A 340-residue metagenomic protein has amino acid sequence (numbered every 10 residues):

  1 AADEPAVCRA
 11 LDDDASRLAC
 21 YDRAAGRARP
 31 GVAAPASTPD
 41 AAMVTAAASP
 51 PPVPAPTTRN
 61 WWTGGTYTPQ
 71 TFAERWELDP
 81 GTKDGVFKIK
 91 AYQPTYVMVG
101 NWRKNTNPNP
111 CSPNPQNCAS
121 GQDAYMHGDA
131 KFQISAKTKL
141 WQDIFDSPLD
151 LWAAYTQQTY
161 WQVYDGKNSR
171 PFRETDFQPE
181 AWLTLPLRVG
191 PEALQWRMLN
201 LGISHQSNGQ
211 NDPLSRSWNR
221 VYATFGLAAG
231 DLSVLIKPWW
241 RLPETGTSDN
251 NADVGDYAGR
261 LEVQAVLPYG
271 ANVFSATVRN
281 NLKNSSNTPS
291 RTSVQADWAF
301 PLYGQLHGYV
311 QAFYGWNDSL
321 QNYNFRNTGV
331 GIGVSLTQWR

Functional and structural regions predicted by a protein language model:
A1-P35: Alpha-helical, heptad-rich or low-complexity scaffold/stalk segments that mediate oligomerization or tethering
P52-P191, Q195-N200, S204: Transmembrane beta-barrel domains of Gram-negative outer membranes and organellar outer membranes
G128-I134, L149, R173-P179, R197 (+4 more regions): Residues that define the transmembrane beta-barrel architecture of outer-membrane proteins
I134-L140, P179-L185, I203, A223-L227 (+4 more regions): Residues on the lipid-exposed face of transmembrane beta-strands in outer-membrane beta-barrel proteins
W141-L151, L187-M198, P213, A228-S233 (+3 more regions): Short loop/turn motifs that connect adjacent beta-strands in outer-membrane beta-barrel proteins
A153-T159, L199-H205, I236-W240, A276-N280 (+3 more regions): Transmembrane beta-barrel strands of outer-membrane/channel proteins
Q206-K283: Detector for outer-membrane/organellar transmembrane beta-barrel domains, recognizing the amphipathic beta-strand
R326-R340: Outer-membrane beta-barrel "beta-signal"
